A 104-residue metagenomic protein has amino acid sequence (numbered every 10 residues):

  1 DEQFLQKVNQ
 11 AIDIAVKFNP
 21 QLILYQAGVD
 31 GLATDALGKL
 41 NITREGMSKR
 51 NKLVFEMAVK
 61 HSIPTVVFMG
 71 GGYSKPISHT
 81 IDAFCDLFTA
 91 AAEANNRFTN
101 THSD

Functional and structural regions predicted by a protein language model:
D1-D104: A general "terminal functional-core" signal
